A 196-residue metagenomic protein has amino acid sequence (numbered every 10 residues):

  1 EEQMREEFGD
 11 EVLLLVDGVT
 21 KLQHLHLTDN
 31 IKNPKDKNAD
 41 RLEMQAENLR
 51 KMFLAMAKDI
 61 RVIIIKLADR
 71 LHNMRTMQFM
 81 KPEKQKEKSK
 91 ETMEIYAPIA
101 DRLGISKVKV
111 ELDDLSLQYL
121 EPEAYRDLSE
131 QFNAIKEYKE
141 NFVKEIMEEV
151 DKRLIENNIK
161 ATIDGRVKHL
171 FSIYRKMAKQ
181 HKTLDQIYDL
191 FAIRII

Functional and structural regions predicted by a protein language model:
E1-Y188, I196: Active-site helical microenvironments for divalent-metal-assisted chemistry
